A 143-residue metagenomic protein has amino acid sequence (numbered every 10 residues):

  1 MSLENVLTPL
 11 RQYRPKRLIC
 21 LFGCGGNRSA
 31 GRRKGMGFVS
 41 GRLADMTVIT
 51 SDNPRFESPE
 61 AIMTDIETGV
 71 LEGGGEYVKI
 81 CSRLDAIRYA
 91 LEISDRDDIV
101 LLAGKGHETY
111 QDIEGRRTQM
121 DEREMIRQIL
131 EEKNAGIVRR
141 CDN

Functional and structural regions predicted by a protein language model:
M1-N143: ATP-dependent carboxylate-amine ligase
